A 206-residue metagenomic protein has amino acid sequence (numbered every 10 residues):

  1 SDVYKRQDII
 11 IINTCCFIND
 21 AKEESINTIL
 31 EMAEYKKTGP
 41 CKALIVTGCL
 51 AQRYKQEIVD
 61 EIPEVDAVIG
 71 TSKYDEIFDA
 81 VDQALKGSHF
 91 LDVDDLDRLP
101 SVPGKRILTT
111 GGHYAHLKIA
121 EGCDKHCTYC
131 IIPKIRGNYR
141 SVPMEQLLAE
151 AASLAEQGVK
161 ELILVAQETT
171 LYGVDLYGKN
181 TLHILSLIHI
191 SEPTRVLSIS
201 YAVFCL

Functional and structural regions predicted by a protein language model:
S1-Y172, L187: Proteins enriched for Cys/Gly/acidic motifs involved in redox and nucleic-acid/cofactor modification
D2-Y4, I188-L206: Single conserved hydrophobic/aromatic residue that forms the stacking wall/gate of nucleotide- or nucleobase-binding
S25, N180, F204-L206: Hydrophobic alpha-helical membrane context
V81, L176, Y201-V203: Short aromatic-enriched loop/helix-cap "lid" or pocket-rim segments at secondary-structure transitions that line
G173-K179: Short glycine/threonine-rich loop-to-helix capping motif typified by GTGT followed within a few residues by an Asp-Pro
K179-L187, S191: Alpha-helix-loop-beta-strand connector modules within alpha/beta enzyme cores
